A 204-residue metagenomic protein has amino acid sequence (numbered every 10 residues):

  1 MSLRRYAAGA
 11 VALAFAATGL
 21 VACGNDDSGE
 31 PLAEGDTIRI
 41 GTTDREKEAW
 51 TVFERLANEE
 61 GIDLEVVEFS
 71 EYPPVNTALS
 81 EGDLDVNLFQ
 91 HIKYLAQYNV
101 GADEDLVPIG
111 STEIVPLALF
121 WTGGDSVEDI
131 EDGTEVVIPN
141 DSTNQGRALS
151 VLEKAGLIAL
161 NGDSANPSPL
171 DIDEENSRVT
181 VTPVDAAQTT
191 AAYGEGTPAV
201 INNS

Functional and structural regions predicted by a protein language model:
T18-A22: C-terminal motif of bacterial Sec signal peptides marking the signal peptidase cleavage site
G24-R39, A57-N58, V127-G133: Immediate post-signal peptide segment of exported/extracytoplasmic ligand-binding proteins
L32-R45, I62-E68, E135-V136: Short, well-ordered beta-strand elements
T43-E65, P74: Short, polar/charged alpha-helical segment
R55-L56, P73-N87, S150-V151, L170-I201: Short helices/loops that flank or line small-molecule/ion binding pockets
Y72-D103, L119, D125: Pocket-flanking alpha-helical
Q97-I109, G124, E195, V200: Ligand-binding "clamshell"
I109-I158: A conserved helix-loop-strand patch within extracytoplasmic ligand-binding domains of the periplasmic binding
